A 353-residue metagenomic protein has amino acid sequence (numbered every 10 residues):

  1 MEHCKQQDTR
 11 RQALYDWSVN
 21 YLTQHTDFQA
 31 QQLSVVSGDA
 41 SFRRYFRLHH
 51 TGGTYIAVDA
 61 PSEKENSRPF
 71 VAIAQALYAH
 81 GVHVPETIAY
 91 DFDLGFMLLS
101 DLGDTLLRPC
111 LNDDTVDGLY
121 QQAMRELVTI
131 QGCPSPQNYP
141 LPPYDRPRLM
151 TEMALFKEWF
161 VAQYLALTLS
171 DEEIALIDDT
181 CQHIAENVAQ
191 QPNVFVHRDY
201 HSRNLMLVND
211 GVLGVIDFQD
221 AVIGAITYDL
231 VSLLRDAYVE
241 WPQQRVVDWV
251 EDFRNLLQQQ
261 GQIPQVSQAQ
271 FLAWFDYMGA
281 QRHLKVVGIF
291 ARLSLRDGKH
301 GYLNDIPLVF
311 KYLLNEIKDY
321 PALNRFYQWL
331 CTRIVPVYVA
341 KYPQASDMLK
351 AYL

Functional and structural regions predicted by a protein language model:
M1-F96, V194, V208-L213, L330-L353: Conserved NTP-binding catalytic cores of kinases and kinase-like/nucleotidyltransferase enzymes across multiple kinase
L14-Q24, S135-P142, E152-F195, Q260 (+1 more regions): An alpha-helical support segment within catalytic cores of ATP-dependent transferases
S37, S41, F46-L155, L165 (+1 more regions): ATP-binding pocket architecture of kinase catalytic cores
F42-H49, A57, I130, Q182-L230 (+1 more regions): Active-site acidic catalytic loop and adjacent metal/ATP-binding pocket of ATP-dependent phosphoryl transfer enzymes
R148, H197, V222-I226, L272-A280: Secondary-structure capping and boundary motifs in well-ordered enzyme cores
L155-Y164, I226-I263, Y277-D297, V309-I317: Active-site activation/catalytic loop segments of kinase-like enzymes and analogous catalytic loops in related
Q265-A273: Histidine/acidic-rich helix-loop-helix segments that form or flank divalent-metal centers in metalloenzyme catalytic
G288-L353: ATP/Mg2+ or Mg2+-diphosphate-binding catalytic cores that bind nucleotide phosphates or diphosphates via glycine-rich
